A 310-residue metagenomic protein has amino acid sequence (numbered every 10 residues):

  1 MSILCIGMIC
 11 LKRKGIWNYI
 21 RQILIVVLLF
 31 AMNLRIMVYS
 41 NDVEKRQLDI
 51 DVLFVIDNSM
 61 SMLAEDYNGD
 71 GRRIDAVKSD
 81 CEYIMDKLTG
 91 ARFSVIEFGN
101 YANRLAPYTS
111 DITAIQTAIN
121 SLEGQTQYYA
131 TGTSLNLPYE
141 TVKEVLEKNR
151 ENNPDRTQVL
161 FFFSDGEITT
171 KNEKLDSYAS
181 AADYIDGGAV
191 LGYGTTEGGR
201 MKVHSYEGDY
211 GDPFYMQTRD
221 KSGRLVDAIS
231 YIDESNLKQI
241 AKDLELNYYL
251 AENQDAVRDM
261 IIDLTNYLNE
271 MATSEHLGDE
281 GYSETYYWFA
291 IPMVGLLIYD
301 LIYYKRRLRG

Functional and structural regions predicted by a protein language model:
M1-S40, Y267-G310: C-terminal signal-anchor/stop-transfer transmembrane helix together with its immediate cytosolic, Lys/Arg-enriched
D42-I50, M60-F93, T109-S110: …and closely analogous acidic/polar surface helices at protein-protein or active-site interfaces in A-domain-like
D57: Residues that scaffold, gate, or flank divalent-cation-dependent active/transport sites
M62-I74, C81-M85, N100-L105, L122-G132 (+1 more regions): Second-shell loop/turn segments in exported
F93-Q125: Short beta-strand-loop
Q125, S134-G188: Exposed acidic/Ser/Thr-rich ligand/metal-binding surfaces
G166-N236: VWA/integrin I-like adhesion module and closely mimicked acidic/polar interface patches used
E234-N266: Extended, hydrophilic extramembrane loops/domains of integral membrane proteins
